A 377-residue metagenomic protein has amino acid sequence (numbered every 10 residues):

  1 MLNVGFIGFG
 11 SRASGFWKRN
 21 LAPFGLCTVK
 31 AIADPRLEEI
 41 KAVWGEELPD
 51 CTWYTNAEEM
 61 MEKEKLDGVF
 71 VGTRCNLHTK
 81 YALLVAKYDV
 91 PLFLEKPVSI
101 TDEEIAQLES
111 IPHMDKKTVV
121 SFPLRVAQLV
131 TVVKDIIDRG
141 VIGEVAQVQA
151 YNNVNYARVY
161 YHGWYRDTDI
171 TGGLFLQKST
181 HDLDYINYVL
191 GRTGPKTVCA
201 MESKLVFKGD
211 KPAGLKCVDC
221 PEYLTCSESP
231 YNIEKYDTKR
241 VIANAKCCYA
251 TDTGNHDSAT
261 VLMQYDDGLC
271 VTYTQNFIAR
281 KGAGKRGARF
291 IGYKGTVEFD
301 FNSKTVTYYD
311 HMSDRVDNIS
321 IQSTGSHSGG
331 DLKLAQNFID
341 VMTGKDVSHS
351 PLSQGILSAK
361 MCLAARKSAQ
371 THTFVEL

Functional and structural regions predicted by a protein language model:
M1-L48, I186: N-terminal Rossmann-like dinucleotide-binding module
M1-N3, E144-Q147, C270: Residues that mark the start of a beta-strand
R12, P35-E39, K281, T324-Q336 (+2 more regions): Active-site loop of classical SDR/Rossmann-like NAD(P)-dependent oxidoreductases, centered on the catalytic Tyr-X3-Lys
P49-I111: Beta-loop-alpha module in the N-terminal Rossmann-like domain of NAD(P)-dependent dehydrogenases, especially those
G68-F70, D266-D267, E298, S303-T305 (+3 more regions): C-terminal helix-rich "cap/oligomerization" subdomain common to oxidoreductases
N76, S99-H162, D167-F175, T180-L183: A contiguous active-site-proximal alpha/beta segment in oxidoreductase catalytic domains
V159, Q177, H181-S303, L334-D340 (+1 more regions): Contiguous beta-strand/loop segments that form the cofactor/metal-binding neighborhood of enzyme cores
